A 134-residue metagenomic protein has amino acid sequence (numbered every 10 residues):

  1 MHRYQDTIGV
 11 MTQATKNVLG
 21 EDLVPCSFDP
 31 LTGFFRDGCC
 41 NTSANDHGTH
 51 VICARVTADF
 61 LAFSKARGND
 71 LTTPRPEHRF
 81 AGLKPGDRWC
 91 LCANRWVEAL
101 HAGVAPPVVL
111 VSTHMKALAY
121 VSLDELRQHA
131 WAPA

Functional and structural regions predicted by a protein language model:
H2-D59, A130-A132: Extended boundary segments
R55-D70: Short, basic/aromatic beta-hairpin or loop at an interaction surface
T72-R79: Short alpha-helix capping/helix-loop boundary micro-motifs
W96-A119: Short, compositionally biased
H114-A134: Glycine- and charge-enriched low-complexity intrinsically disordered segments
